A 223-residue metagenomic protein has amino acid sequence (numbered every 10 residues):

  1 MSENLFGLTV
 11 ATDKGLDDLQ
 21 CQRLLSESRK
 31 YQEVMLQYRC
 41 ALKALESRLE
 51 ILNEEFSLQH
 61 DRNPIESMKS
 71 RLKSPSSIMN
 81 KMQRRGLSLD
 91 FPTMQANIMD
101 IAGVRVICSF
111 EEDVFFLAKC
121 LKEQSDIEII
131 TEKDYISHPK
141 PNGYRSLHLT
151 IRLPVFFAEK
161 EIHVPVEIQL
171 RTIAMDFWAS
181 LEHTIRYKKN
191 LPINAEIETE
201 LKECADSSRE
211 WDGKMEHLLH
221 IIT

Functional and structural regions predicted by a protein language model:
S2-L42, E46-E55, V166-T223: An acidic, glycine-/histidine-flanked metal-binding catalytic module
V34, Y38, L42, P75 (+2 more regions): Generic alpha-helical secondary structure
A41, I98-D100, G143: Solvent-exposed loop and beta-edge segments used for protein-protein assembly and interaction
L42, E46, E50, M79 (+1 more regions): Generic solvent-exposed, charged/amphipathic alpha-helical segments that serve as macromolecular interface scaffolds
E50, Q83-L87, K122, D126: Generic short alpha-helical segment signal, independent of protein family or function, capturing local helix propensity
E55, H60-I101: A glycine-rich, hydrophobic loop/mini-helix early in the fold
Q95, C108-M215: Long beta-strand-rich cores associated with HINT superfamily self-processing modules
A102-I107: Terminal, regulation- and interaction-focused segments at domain boundaries
